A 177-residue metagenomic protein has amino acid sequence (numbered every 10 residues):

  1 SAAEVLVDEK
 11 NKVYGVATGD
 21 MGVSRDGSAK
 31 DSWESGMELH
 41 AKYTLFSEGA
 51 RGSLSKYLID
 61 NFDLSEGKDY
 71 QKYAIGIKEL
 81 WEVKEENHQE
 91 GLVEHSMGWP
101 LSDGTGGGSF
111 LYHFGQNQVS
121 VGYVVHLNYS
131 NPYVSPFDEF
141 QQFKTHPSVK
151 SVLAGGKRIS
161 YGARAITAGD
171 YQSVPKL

Functional and structural regions predicted by a protein language model:
A2-A154: Predominantly flavin-linked oxidoreductase catalytic cores and closely associated redox partners
S151-A163: A short coil-to-beta-strand element that immediately follows conserved catalytic motifs
R164-L177: FAD-binding beta-loop-beta segment adjacent to the flavin cofactor pocket
